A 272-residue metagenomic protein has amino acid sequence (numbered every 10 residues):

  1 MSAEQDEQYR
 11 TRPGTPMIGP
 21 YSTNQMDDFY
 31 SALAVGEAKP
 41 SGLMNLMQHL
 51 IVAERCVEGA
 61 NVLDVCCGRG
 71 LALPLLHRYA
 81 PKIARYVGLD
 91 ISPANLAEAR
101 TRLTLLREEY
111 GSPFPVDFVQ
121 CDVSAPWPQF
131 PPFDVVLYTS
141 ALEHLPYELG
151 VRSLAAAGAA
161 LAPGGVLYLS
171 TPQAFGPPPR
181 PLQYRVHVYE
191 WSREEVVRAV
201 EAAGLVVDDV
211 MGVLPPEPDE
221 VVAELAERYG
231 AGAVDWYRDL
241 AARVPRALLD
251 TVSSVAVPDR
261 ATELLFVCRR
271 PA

Functional and structural regions predicted by a protein language model:
M1-A32: N-terminal, positively charged/glycine-rich alpha-helical extensions of SAM-dependent methyltransferases
G42-E58, L75: Conserved alpha-helix/loop element of class I SAM-dependent methyltransferases that forms part of the SAM/SAH-binding
L71, L75-S124: Class I SAM-dependent methyltransferase SAM/SAH-binding core
L137: A conserved beta-strand element that flanks and buttresses the S-adenosyl-L-methionine
V151-P163: A short glycine-rich, Lys/Arg-flanked "PGG" loop and its adjoining helix->strand segment in the class I
Y168, G212-A272: A C-terminal cap/extension of S-adenosyl-L-methionine-dependent methyltransferases that defines the acceptor-substrate
L169-V188: Short, glycine-/aromatic-enriched active-site segment of Class I SAM-dependent methyltransferases
Y189-G204: Short alpha-helix
